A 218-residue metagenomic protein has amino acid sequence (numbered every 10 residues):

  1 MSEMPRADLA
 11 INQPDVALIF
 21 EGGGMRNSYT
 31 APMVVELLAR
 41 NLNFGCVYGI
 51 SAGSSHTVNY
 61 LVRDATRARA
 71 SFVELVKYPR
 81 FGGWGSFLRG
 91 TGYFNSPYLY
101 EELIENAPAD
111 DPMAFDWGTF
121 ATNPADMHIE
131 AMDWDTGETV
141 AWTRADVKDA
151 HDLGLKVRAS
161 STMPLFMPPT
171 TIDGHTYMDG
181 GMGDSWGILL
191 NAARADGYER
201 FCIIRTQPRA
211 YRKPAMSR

Functional and structural regions predicted by a protein language model:
M1-I50, V58-R218: Patatin-like phospholipase
